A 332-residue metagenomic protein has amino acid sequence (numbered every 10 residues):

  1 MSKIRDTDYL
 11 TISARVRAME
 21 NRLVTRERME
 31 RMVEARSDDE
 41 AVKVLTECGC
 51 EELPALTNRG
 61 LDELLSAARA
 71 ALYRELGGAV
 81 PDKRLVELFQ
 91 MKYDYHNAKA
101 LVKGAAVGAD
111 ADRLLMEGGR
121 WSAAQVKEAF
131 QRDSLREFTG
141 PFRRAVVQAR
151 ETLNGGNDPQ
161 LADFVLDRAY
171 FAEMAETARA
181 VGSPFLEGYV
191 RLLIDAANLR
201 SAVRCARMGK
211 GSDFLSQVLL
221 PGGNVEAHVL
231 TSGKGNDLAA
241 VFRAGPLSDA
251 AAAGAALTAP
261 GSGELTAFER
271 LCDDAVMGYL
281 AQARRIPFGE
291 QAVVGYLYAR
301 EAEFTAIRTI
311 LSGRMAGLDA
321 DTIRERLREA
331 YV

Functional and structural regions predicted by a protein language model:
M1-V332: N-terminal domain-start signal
